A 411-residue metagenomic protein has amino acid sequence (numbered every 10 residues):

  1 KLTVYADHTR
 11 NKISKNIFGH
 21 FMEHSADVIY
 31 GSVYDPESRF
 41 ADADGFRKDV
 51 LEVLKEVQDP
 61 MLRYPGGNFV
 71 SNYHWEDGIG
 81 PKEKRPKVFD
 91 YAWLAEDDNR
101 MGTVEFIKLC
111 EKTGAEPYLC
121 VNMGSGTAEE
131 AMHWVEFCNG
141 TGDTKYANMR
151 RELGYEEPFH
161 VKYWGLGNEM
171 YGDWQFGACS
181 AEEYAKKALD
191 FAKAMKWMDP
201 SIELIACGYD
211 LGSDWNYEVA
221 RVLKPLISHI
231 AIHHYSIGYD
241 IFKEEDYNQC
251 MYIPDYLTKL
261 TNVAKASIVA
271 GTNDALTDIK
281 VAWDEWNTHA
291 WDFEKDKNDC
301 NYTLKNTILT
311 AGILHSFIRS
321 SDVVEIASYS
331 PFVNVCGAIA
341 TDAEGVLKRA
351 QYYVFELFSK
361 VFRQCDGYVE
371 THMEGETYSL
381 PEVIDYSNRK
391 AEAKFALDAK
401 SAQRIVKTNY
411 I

Functional and structural regions predicted by a protein language model:
K1-W215, A220-H229, L257-T258, N262-I411: Non-catalytic accessory regions flanking glycosidase/transglycosidase catalytic cores in CAZymes
H234-Q249: Active-site His/acidic residue clusters
I237, P254, T258: Active-site-proximal helices and loops of the catalytic beta/alpha 8
